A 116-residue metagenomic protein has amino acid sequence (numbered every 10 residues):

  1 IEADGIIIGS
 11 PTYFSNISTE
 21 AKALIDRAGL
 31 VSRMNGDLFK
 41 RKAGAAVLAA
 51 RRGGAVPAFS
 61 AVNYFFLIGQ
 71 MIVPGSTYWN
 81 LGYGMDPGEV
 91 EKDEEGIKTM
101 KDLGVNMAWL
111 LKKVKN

Functional and structural regions predicted by a protein language model:
I1-E2, I72-N116: Glycine-rich phosphate/pyrophosphate-binding loop and the adjoining helix
I1-I72, T77-Y78: Helix-loop-strand module that forms the ligand-binding subsite of alpha/beta enzymes
